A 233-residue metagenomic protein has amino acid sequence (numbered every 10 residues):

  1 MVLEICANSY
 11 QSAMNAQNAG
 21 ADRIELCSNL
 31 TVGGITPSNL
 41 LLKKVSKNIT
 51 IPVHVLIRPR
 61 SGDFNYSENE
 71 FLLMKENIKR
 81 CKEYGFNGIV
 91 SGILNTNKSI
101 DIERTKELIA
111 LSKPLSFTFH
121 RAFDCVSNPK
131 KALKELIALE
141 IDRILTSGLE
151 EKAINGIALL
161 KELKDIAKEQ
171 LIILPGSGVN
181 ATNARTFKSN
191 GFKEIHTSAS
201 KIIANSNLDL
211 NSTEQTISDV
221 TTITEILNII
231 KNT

Functional and structural regions predicted by a protein language model:
M1-I24, N29-T36: N-terminal pre-domain/capping segments
L3-A7, I24-L26, V45, V53-I57 (+5 more regions): Hydrophobic faces of well-ordered beta-strands that scaffold small-molecule active sites in alpha/beta enzyme cores
Q11, L30-H54, N69-L72, I93-K113 (+4 more regions): Active-site-adjacent beta->alpha loops and helix N-cap segments on the catalytic face of soluble alpha/beta enzymes
Q11-N15, N65-N77, D124-L139, L163-E169 (+2 more regions): Catalytic cores of alpha/beta
A19-I24, I49-P52, G85-G88, L111-L115 (+3 more regions): Glycine-enriched alpha-helix->loop->beta-strand junction motifs that scaffold or abut catalytic
P59, F64: Glycine-rich nucleotide/cofactor/substrate-binding loop typically near the N-terminus or early in the first domain
E76-I93, N97-I100: Ordered, amphipathic secondary-structure segments that act as subunit-interaction surfaces in large macromolecular
E194-S200, Q215-I230: C-terminal active-site rim and adjoining tail of enzyme catalytic domains
